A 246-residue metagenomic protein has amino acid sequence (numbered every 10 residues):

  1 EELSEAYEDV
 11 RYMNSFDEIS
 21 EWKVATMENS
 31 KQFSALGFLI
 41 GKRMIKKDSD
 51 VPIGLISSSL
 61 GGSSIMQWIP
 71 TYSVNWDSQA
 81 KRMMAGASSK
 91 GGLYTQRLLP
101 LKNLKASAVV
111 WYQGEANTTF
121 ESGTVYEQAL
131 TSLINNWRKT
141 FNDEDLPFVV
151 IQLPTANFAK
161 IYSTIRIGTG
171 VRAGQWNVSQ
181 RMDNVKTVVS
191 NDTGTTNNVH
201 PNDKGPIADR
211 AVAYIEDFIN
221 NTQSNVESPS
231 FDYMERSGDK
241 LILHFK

Functional and structural regions predicted by a protein language model:
E1-K246: Cell-envelope and extracellular/periplasmic
